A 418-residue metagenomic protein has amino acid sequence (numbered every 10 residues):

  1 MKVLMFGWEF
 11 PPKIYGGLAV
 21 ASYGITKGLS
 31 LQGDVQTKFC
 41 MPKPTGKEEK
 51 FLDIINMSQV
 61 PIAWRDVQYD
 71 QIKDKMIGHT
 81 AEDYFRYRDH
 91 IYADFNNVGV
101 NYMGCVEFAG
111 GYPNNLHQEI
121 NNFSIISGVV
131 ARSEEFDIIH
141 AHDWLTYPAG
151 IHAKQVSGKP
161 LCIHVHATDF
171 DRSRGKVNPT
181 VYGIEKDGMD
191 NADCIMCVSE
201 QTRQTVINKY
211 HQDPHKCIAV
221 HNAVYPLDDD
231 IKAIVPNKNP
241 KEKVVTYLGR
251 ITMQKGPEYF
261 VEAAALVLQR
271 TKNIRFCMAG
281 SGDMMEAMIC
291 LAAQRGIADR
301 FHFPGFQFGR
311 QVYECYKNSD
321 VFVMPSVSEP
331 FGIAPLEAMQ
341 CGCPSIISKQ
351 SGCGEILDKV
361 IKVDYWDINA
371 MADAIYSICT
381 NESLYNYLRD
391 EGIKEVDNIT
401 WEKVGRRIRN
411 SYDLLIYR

Functional and structural regions predicted by a protein language model:
D34-A131: A conserved catalytic-core segment of Leloir-type glycosyltransferases
M196, K238-A264, R389: Conserved donor-binding/catalytic core segment of Leloir-type glycosyltransferases
Q201, A223: Carbohydrate-associated surface elements
A287-Q307: Nucleotide-activated donor-binding/catalytic signature segment of Leloir-type glycosyltransferases, i.e., the conserved
F306-Q307, E314-S319: Short alpha-helical donor nucleotide-sugar binding micro-motif in glycosyltransferases
V327: Aromatic "clamp/platform" in nucleotide-sugar-dependent glycosyltransferases that forms part of the donor/acceptor
P344-I347: Short hydrophobic beta-strand element within catalytic cores of glycosyltransferases and related nucleotide-activated
V360-I368, S377-E382: Conserved acidic donor-binding segment of nucleotide-sugar-dependent glycosyltransferases
